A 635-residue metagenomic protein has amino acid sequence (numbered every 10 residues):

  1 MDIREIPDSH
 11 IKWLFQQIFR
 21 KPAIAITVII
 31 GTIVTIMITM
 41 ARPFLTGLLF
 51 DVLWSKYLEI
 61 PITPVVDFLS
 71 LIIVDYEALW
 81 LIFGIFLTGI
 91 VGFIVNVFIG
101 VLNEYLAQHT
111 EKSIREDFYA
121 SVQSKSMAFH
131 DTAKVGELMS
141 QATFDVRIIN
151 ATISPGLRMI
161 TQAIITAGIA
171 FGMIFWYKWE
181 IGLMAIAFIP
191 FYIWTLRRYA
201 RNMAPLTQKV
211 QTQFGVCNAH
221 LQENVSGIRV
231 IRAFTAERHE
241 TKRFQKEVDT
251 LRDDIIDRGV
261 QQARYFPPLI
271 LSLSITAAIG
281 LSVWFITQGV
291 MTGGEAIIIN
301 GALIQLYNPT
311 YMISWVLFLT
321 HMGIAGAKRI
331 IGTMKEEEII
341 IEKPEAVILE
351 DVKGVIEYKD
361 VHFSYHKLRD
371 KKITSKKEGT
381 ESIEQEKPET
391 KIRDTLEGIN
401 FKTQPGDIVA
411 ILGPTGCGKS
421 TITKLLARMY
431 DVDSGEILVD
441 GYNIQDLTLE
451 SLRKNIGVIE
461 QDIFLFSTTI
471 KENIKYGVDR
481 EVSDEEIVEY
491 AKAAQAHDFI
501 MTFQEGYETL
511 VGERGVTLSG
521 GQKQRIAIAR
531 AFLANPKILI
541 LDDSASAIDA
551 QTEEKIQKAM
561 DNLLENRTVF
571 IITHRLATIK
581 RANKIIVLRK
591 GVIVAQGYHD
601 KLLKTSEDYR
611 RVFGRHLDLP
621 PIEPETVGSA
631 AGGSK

Functional and structural regions predicted by a protein language model:
M1-R42, W54-I85, F98-N103, A107 (+13 more regions): Membrane-integrated ABC transporters
D2-D8, I30, I38-W54, L58 (+14 more regions): Juxtamembrane helix-loop junctions of ABC transporter transmembrane domains
F15, F19-P22, M127-A128, F144-I153 (+7 more regions): An intracellular "coupling" helix at the cytosolic face of ABC transporter transmembrane type-1 domains
R20, I24-M37, I85-G92, P155-K209 (+1 more regions): Transmembrane helices of ABC transporter permease
V122, F244, Y358-D360: Conserved catalytic Walker-motif region of ABC-type ATPase nucleotide-binding domains
M173-A187, V260-R329, T333-M334: Helix-loop-helix
E350-K635: ABC-type nucleotide-binding domain
